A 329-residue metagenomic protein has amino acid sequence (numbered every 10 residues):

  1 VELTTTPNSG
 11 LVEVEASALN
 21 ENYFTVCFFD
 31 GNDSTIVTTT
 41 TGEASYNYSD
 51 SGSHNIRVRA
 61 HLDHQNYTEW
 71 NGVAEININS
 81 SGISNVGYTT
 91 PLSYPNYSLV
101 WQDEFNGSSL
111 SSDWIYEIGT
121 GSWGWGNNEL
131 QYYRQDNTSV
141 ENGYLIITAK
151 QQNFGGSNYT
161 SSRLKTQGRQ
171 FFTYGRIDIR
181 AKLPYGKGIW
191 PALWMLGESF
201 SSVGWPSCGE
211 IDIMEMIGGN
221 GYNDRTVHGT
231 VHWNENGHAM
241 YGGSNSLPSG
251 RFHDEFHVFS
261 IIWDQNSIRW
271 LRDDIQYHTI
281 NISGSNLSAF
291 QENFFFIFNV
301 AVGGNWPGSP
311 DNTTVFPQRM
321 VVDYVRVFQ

Functional and structural regions predicted by a protein language model:
V1-V14, Y23-T25, S45-Y46, S51-L62 (+1 more regions): GH16 jelly-roll
A16-A18: Alpha-helix C-terminal capping segments
N20-D33: Change to "...patches in solvent-exposed regions of secreted, membrane-anchored, or virion-exposed structural
D33-T41: Short beta-strand segments within Ig-like beta-sandwich modules, predominantly Fibronectin type-III
S34, Y67-E69: Short, mixed charged/polar active-site loops that provide acid/base catalysis or chelate metal/phosphate cofactors
